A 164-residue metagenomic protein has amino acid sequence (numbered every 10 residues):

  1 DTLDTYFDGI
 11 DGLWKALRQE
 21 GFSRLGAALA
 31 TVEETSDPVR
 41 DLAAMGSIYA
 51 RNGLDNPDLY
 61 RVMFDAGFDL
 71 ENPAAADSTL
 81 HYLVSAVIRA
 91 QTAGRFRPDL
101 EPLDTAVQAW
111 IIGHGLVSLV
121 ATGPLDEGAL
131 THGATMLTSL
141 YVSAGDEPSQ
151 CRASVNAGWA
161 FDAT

Functional and structural regions predicted by a protein language model:
D1-G12, A16: Helix-turn-helix
K15-L42, A74-S78, R89: Amphipathic alpha-helical linker/stalk segments
A30-L59, A109: Hydrophobic alpha-helical connector segments
A50-L70, S118-T122: Amphipathic alpha-helical segments used for helix-helix packing
N52, D69-A93, L103-I111, T135-T138: Amphipathic alpha-helical packing segments from all-alpha helical-bundle domains
H81, S85-A93, T122-T164: C-terminal peripheral helix-coil segments that are non-catalytic and often amphipathic
P98: Short beta-strand "wing" residues that participate in macromolecule-binding interfaces
